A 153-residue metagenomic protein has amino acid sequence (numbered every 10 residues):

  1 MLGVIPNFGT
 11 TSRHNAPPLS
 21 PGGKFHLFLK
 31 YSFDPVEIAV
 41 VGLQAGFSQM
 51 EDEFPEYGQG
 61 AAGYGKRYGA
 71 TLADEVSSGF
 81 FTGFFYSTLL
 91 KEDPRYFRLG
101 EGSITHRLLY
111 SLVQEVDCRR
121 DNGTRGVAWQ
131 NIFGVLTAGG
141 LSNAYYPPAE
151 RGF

Functional and structural regions predicted by a protein language model:
M1-R67, H106-T124, Y146-R151: N-terminal targeting leaders of membrane proteins
F28-Q49, G69-T88, W129-A144: Hydrophobic alpha-helical membrane-anchor/signal-helix detector
A62-Q114: Mid-length scaffold segments of soluble, non-membrane domains
D93-G102, V113-F153: Membrane-interacting alpha-helical segments
